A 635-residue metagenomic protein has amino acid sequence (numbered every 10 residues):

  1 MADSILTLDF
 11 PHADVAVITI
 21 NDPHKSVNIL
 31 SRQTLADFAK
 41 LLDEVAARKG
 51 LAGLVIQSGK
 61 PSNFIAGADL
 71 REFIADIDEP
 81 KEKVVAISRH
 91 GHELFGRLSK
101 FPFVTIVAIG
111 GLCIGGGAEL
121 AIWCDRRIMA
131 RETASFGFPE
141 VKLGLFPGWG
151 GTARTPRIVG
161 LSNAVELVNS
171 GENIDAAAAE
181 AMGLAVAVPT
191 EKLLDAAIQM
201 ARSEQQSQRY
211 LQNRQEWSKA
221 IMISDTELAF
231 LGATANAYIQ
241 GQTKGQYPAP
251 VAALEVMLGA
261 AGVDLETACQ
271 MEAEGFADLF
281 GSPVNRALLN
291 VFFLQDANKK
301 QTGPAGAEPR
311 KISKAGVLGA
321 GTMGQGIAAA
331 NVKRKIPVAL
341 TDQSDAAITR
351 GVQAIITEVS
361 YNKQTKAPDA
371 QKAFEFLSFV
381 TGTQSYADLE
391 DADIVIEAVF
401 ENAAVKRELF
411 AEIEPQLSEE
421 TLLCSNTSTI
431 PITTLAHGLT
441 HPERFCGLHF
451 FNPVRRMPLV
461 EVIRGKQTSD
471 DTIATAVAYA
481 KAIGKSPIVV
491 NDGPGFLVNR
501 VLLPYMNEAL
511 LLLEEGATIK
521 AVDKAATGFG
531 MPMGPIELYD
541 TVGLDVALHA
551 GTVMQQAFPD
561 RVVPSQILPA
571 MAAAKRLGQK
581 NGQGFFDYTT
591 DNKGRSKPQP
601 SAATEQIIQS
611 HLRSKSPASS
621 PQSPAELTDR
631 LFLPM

Functional and structural regions predicted by a protein language model:
M1-Q57, E82, E93-G96: Conserved CoA-thioester-binding segment of acyl-CoA-metabolizing enzymes
P11, N21, A75-D78, S88-H90 (+4 more regions): N-terminal glycine-rich phosphate-binding loop for ADP-containing cofactors
T19, Q57-S58, A108, H449: Short beta-strand segments
S58-L94, C113, K142-G144: Glycine- (often His-adjacent) and acidic-residue-rich active-site loop that binds/positions the CoA thioester
V107-G117: Gly/Ser-rich catalytic serine loop of serine hydrolases
D125: A short alpha->beta transition loop at the rim of the catalytic pocket in nucleotide-sugar-dependent
